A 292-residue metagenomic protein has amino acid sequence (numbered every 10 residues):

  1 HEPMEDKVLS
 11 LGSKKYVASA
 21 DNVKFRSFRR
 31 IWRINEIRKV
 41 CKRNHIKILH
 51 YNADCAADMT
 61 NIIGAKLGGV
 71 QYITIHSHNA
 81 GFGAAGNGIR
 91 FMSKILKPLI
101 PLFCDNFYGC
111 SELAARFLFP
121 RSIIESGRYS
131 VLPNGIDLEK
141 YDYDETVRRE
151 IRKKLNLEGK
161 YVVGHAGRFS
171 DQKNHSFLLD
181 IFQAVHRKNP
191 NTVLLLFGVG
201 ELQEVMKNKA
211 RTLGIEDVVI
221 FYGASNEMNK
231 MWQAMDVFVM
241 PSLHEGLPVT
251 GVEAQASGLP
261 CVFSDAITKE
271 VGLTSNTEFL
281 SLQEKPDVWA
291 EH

Functional and structural regions predicted by a protein language model:
H1-R29, R128-Y129, E201-L202: N-terminal strand-loop element at the rim of the active site of nucleotide-sugar-dependent glycosyltransferases
C41, A224-S225, K230-M235: Short alpha-helical donor nucleotide-sugar binding micro-motif in glycosyltransferases
Y51-D58, S77: Short His-centered aromatic/hydrophobic patch
D54, A224, L243: Aromatic "clamp/platform" in nucleotide-sugar-dependent glycosyltransferases that forms part of the donor/acceptor
F103-D142: A short, active-site helix/loop in glycosyltransferases that binds the activated sugar's phosphate group
D142-N156: A short helix/loop element that forms part of the nucleotide-sugar donor recognition site in Leloir-type
K153-V163, H175-F221: A conserved nucleotide-sugar
E270-H292: Change "using UDP/GDP/dTDP sugars" to "using nucleotide sugars
